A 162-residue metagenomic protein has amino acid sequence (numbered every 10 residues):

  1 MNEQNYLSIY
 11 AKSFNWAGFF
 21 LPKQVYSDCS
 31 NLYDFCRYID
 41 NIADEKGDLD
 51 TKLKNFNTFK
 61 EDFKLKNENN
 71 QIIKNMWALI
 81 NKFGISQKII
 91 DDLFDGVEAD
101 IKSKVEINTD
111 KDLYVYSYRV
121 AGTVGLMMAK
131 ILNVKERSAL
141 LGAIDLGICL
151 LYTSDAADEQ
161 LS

Functional and structural regions predicted by a protein language model:
M1-L32, I42, K111-G147: Alpha-helical phosphate/pyrophosphate-handling elements in metalloenzyme active cores
F35: Extended, charged alpha-beta segments that form solvent-exposed binding/catalytic grooves in nucleic-acid-handling
Y38-N41, Y152: Conserved beta-strand-loop-short alpha-helix elements that form and flank the Mn2+/Mg2+-coordinating active site
E45-N108, Y114: N-terminal, motif-rich segments that launch catalysis or mediate targeting to/interaction with membranes, typified by
K46, I101, V105, T109 (+2 more regions): Long, hydrophobic, amphipathic alpha-helical segments used as structural scaffolds
Y152-S162: Single conserved hydrophobic/aromatic residue that forms the stacking wall/gate of nucleotide- or nucleobase-binding
